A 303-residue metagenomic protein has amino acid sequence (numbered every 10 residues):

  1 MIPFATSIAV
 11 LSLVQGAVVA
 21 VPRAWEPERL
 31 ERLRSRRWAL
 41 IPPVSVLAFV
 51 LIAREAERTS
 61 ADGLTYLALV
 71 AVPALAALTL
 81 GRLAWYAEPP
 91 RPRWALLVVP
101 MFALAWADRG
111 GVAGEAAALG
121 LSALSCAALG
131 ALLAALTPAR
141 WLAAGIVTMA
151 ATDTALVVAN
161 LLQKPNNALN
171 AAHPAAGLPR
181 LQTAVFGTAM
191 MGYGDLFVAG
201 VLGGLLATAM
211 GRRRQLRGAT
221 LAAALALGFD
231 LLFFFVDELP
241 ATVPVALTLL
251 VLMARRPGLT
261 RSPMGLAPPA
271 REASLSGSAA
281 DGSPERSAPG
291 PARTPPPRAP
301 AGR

Functional and structural regions predicted by a protein language model:
M1-R303: A membrane-topology feature that recognizes alpha-helical transmembrane segments and their immediate juxtamembrane
